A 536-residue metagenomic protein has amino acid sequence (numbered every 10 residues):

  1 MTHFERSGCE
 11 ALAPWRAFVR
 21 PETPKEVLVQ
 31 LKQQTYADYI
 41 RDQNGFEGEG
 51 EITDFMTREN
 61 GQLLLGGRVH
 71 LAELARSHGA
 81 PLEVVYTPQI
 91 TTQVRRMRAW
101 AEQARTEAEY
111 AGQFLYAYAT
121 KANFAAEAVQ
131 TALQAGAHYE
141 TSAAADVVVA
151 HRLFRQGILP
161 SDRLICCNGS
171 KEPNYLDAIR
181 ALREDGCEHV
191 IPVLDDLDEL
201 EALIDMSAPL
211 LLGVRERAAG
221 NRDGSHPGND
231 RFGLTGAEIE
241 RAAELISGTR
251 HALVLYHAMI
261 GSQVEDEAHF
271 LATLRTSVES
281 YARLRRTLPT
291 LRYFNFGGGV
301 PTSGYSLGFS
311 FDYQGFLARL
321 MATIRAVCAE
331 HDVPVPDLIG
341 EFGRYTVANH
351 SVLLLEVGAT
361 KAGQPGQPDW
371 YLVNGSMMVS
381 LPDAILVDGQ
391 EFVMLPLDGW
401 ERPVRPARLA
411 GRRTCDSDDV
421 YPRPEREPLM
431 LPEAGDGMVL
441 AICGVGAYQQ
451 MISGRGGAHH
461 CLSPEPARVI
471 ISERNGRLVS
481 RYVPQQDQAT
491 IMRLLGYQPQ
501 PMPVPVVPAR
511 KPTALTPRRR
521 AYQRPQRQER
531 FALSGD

Functional and structural regions predicted by a protein language model:
W15, V19-D42, G48, A218-Q364: Active-site loop/helix belt of alpha/beta enzymes
W15-L210, E240-E244, G248-A252, R286-L288 (+1 more regions): A charged N-terminal "starter" segment
I90, K121, A143, V214 (+5 more regions): Conserved, mostly hydrophobic/aromatic
A122-F124, A145-D146, G169-P173, D196-D198 (+7 more regions): Active-site-proximal loop/turn and secondary-structure-junction residues that shape catalytic pockets, frequently
A128-Q130, H151-L153, L176-A181, L203-S207 (+6 more regions): Short acidic, glycine/serine/threonine-rich loops at helix termini
C166, V193, G213-R217, H257-M259 (+3 more regions): Short beta-strand segments
A329, V333-D536: Charged (often Lys/Glu-rich) extended helix/loop segments that serve as interaction or gating elements
